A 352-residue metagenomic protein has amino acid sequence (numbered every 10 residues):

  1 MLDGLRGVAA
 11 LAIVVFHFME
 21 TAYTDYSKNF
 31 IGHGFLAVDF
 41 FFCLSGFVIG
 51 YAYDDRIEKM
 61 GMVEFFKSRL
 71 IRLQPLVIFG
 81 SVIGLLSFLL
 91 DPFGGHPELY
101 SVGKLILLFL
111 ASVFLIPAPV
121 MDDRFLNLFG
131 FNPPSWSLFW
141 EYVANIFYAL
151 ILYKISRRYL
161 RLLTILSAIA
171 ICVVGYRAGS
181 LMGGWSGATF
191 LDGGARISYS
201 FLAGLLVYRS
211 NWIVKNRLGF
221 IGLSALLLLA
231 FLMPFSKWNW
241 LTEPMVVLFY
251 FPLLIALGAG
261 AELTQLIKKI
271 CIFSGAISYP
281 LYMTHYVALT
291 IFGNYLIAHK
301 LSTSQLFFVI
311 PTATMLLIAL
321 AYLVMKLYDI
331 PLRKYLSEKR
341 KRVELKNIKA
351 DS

Functional and structural regions predicted by a protein language model:
M1-L2, L11-G34, G50-E64, A118-N127 (+3 more regions): Alpha-helical transmembrane segments in multi-pass integral membrane proteins
D3, G7-A10, S45, P75-S81 (+1 more regions): Residues within membrane-spanning alpha-helices of integral membrane proteins, especially the hydrophobic core/packing
L5-V14, F79, S112, T164-A170 (+1 more regions): Alpha-helical transmembrane segments
R6, D39, E141, S274 (+1 more regions): Short, conserved phosphate/pyrophosphate- and ester-handling motifs at nucleotide-, phospho-/glycolipid
A12, F41, I49-G50, F66-K67 (+8 more regions): Hydrophobic alpha-helical transmembrane segments of multipass integral membrane proteins, especially permease/channel
D39-F41, S198-Y199: His/acidic/aromatic-lined binding-pocket segments of jelly-roll/cupin-type domains and related regulatory beta-sandwich
L73-Y142, Y159, V173, V246-A259: Membrane-interface helix-loop-helix regions
L345-S352: Short, charged juxtamembrane terminal tails flanking transmembrane helices
